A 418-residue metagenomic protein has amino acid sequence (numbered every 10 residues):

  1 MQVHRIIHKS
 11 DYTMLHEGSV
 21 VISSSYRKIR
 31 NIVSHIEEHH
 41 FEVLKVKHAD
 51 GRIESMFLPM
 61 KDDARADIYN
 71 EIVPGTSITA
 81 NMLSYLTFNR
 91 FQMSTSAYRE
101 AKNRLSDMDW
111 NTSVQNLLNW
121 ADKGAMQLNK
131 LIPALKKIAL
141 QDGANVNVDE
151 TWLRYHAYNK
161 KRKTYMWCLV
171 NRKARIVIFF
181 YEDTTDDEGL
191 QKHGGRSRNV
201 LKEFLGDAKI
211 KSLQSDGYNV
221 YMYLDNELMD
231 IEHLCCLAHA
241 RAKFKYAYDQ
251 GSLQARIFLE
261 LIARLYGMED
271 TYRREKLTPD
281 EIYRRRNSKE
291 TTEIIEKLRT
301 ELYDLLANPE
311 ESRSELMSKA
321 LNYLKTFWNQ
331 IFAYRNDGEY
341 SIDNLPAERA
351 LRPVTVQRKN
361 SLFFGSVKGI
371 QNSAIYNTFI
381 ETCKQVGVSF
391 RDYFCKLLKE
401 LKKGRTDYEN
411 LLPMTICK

Functional and structural regions predicted by a protein language model:
M1-P74, V148, I282-N287: Short, flexible loop/hinge motifs at secondary-structure junctions
K45, I53-K418: Catalytic center-proximal scaffold of phosphoryl-transfer enzymes
